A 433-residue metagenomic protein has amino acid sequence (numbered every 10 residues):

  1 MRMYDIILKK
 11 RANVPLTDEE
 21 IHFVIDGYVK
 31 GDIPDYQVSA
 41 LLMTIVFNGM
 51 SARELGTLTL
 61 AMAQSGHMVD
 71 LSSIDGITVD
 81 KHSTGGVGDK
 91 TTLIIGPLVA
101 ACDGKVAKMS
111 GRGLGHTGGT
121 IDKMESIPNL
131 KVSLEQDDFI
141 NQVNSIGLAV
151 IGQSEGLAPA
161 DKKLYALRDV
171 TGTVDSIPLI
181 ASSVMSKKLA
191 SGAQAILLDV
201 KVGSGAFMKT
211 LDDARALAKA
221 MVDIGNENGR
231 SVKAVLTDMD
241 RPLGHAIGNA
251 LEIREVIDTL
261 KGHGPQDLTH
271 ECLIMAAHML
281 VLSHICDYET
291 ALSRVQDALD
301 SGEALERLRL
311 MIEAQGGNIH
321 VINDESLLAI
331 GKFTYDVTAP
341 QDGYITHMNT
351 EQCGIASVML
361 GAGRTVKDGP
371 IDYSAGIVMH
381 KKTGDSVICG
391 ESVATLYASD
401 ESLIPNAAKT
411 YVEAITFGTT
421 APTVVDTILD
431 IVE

Functional and structural regions predicted by a protein language model:
M1-G88, R307-Q315, I428, V432-E433: Acidic, glycine/proline-rich low-complexity segments that act as flexible tails and inter-domain linkers
D5, K10, P15-T17, Y28 (+6 more regions): Well-ordered secondary-structure scaffolds
F47, L93-A107, K187-G192, E227-N228 (+1 more regions): Alpha-helix C-terminal capping segments
I77-A100, G104-H116: Glycine/serine-rich anion-binding loops at beta->alpha junctions that coordinate negatively charged ligand groups
T92, S110, T117-D122, S154 (+5 more regions): Short acidic, glycine/serine/threonine-rich loops at helix termini
M109, V143, I151-S154, D199-G203 (+1 more regions): Short beta-strand segments
K123-A149, K219-G225, G229: A glycine-rich helix N-cap at a beta->alpha junction
N144-A193: Phosphate/diphosphate-binding glycine-rich loops and adjacent basic-rich segments that engage nucleotide
